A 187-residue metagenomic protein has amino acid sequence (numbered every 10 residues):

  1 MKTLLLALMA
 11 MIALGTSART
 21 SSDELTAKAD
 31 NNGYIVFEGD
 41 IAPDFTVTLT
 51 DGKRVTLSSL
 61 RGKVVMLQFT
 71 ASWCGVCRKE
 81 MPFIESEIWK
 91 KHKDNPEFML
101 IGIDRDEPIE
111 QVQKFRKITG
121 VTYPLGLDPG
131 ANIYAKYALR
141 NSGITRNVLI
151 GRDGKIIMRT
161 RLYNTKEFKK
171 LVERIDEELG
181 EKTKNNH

Functional and structural regions predicted by a protein language model:
M1-D44, N186-H187: N-terminal targeting signals for export/organelle localization
V36, F45-V65, Y137: A short beta-strand-turn-helix
A42-P43, V65, I144-R146: Short loop/turn microsegments at loop-to-beta-strand junctions
R61, F69-F83: Conserved redox-active cysteine motifs that mediate thiol-disulfide chemistry, especially di-cysteine Cys-X(1-2)-Cys
M66-L67, L100: Hydrophobic beta-strand anchors of alpha/beta hydrolase catalytic cores
R78-T119, G130-K136: Structural microenvironment flanking redox-active thiols in thiol-disulfide oxidoreductases
K117-T122, D128-D176: Thiol/disulfide oxidoreductase modules built on the thioredoxin-like
